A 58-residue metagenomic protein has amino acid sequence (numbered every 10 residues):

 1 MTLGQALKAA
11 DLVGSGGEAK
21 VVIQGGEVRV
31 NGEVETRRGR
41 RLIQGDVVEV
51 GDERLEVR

Functional and structural regions predicted by a protein language model:
M1-Q44: A basic, amphipathic helix-loop patch mediating RNA/tRNA/ribosome contacts
V47-R58: A positively charged, amphipathic N-terminal helix/segment that binds anionic biomolecules
